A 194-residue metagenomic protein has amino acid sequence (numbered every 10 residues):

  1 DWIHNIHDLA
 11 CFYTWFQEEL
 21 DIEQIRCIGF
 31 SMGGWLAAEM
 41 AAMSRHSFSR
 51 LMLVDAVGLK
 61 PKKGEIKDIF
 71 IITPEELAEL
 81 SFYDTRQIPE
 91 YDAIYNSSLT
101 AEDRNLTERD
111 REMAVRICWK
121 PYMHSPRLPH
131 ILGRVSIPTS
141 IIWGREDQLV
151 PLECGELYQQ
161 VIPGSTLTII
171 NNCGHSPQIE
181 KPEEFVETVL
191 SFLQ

Functional and structural regions predicted by a protein language model:
D1-I28, E187: Active-site loop/oxyanion-hole signature of alpha/beta-hydrolase fold enzymes
E18-Q24, R45-H46, S136-I137, P163-G164: Active-site acidic short loop of glycosyltransferases
W35-M43, S49-L80: Flexible "cap/lid" loop of the alpha/beta hydrolase fold
K62-D68, E76-I137: Conserved alpha/beta-hydrolase catalytic His-Asp/Glu region
V135, I141-W143, D147: Short beta-strand/loop motif that positions the catalytic acidic residue of the alpha/beta-hydrolase fold
Q148-C154: Conserved alpha/beta-hydrolase "acid-adjacent" motif
Q159-S176: Catalytic histidine neighborhood in serine/cysteine hydrolases with alpha/beta-hydrolase-type architecture
C173-V186: Catalytic histidine-centered segment of alpha/beta-hydrolase-like enzymes
